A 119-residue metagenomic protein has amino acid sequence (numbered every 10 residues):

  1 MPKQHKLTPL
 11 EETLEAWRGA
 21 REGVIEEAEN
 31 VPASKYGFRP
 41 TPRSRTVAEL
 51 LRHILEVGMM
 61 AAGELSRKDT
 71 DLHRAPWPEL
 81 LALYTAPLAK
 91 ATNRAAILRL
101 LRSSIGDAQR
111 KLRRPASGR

Functional and structural regions predicted by a protein language model:
M1-T13, E56-R119: Short, helix-capping/interhelical loops that line the mouth of catalytic, cofactor-, or ligand-binding pockets
L14-A33: Mature N-terminal segment immediately following signal peptide/propeptide cleavage in secreted/periplasmic
A33-S34, R114: Short, well-ordered coil loops that connect the C-terminus of an alpha-helix to the N-terminus of a beta-strand
Y36-R39: Surface-exposed patches in mature extracellular/periplasmic domains of secreted proteins
R43: Conserved functional hotspot residues or short segments at active or partner-binding sites across diverse domains
V47: Helix-turn-helix
H53: Histidine-centered divalent metal-coordination motifs
